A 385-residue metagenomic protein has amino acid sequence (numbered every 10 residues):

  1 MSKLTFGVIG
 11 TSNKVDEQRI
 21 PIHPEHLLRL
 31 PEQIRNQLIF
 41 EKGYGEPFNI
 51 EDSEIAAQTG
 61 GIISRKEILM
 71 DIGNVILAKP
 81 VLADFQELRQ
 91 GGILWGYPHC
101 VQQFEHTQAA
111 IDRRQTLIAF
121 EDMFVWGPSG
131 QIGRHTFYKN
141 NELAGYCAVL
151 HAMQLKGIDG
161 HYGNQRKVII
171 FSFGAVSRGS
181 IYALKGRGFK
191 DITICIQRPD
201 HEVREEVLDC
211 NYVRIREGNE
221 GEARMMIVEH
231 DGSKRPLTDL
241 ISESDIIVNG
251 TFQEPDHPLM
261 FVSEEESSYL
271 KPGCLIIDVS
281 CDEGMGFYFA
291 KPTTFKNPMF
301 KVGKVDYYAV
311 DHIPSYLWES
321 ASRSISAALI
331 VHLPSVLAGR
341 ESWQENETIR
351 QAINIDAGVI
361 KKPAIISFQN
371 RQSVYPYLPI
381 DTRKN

Functional and structural regions predicted by a protein language model:
S2-A109, R113: An N-terminal-biased, well-structured beta-alpha scaffold segment characteristic of Rossmann-like dinucleotide-binding
S2-T5, T11-N13, A83-K167, V310-H312: Glycine/serine-rich phosphate-binding loop and adjoining beta1-alpha1 elements at the start of nucleotide-handling
G10, K14-P47, L150-N249: Glycine-rich phosphate/diphosphate-binding loop of Rossmann-like nucleotide-binding domains
G60-E67, I118, R224-G232: Short acidic-hydrophobic, aromatic-tinged amphipathic segments that line or gate anion-handling sites
K79-P80, P98-H99, T251-P255, S280-C281 (+1 more regions): Short glycine-/small-residue-rich Rossmann-like dinucleotide-binding loops
G127-Y162, L275, S280-N385: Adenosine-phosphate binding glycine-rich loop
Y146, V176-I181, P255-L259: Short glycine/serine/threonine-rich phosphate/pyrophosphate-binding segments that cradle anionic phosphate groups
E205-G303: Rossmann-like adenosine-cofactor binding region
